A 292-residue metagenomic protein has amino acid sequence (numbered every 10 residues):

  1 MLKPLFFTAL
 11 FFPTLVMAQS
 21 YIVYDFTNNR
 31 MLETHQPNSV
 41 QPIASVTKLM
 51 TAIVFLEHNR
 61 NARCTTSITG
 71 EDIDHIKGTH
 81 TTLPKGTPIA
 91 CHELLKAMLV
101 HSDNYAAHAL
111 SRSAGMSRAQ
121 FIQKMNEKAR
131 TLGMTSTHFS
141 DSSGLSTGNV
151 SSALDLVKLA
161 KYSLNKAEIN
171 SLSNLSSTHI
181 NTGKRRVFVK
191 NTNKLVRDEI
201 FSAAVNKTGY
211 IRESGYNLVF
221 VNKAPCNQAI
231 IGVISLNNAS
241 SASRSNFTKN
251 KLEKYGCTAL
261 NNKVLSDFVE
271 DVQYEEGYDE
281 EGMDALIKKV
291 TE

Functional and structural regions predicted by a protein language model:
M1-P4: Positively charged n-region of N-terminal signal peptides that target proteins for export
V16-L154, K158-A167: Active-site-adjacent loops and short helices of periplasmic peptidoglycan-processing enzymes
Q19-S20, Y24, H92, M116-T291: Penicillin-recognizing serine hydrolase domain
